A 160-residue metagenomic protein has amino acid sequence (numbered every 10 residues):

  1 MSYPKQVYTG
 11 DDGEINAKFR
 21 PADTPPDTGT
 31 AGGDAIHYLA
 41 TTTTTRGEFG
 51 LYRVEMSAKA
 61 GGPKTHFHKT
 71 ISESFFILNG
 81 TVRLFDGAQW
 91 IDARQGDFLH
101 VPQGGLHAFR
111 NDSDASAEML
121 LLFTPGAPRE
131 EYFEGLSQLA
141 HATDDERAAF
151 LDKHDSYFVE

Functional and structural regions predicted by a protein language model:
M1-G50, Q138-E160: A short, N-terminal "cap"/entry segment at the start of jelly-roll beta-barrel domains of the cupin/DSBH fold
G32-A40, Y52-H68: Conserved short histidine dyad/triad with adjacent acidic residue
A35, T70, Q89, G105-L106 (+2 more regions): A generic "binding-loop/recognition-motif" signal
T44-G47, S57-G61, T81-R83, W90 (+1 more regions): Short, charged/polar surface micro-motifs in flexible loops or helix N-caps
R53-S57, F67-D86, L122-T124: Short, conserved beta-strand element in jelly-roll/cupin
G61-G62, H68-K69, V82, A108 (+2 more regions): Hydrophobic small-molecule pocket/channel-lining residues, especially in calycin-type beta-barrels
A88-L106: Short acidic-glycine-tyrosine-enriched beta hairpin
H100, D114-E131: A short hydrophobic beta-strand segment most commonly corresponding to one strand of the jelly-roll/cupin
